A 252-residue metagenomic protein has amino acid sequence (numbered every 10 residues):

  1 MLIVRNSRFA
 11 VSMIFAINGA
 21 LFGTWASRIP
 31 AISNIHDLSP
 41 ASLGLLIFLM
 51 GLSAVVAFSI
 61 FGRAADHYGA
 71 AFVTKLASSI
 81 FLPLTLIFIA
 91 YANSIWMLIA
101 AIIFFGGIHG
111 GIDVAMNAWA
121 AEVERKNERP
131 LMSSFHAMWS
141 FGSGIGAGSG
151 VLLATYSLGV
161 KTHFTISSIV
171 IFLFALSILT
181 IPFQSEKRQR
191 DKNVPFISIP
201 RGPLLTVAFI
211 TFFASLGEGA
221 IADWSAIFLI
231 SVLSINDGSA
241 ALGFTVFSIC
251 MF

Functional and structural regions predicted by a protein language model:
M1-R5, I181-A208: Juxtamembrane intracellular "pre-TM" segments in multi-pass secondary transporters
L2-P30, N34, I103-F104, R201-G217: Pair of pore-lining "gating" transmembrane helices in MFS-fold secondary transporters
S27-A41, D223-S239: Short amphipathic helix-loop junctions that connect adjacent transmembrane helices in Major Facilitator Superfamily/SLC
L38-L49, P130-F135, S234-F247: Loop-to-transmembrane helix entry
L45-R63, T245-F252: Central cavity-lining transmembrane alpha-helices of secondary-active solute carriers, predominantly the Major
V56-W96: Conserved MFS/SLC helix-loop-helix module at the cytosolic interface between two early adjacent transmembrane helices
I102-A137: Cytoplasmic helix-loop-helix junction between adjacent transmembrane helices in 12-TM secondary transporters
T162-T180: Symmetry-related core transmembrane helices of the 12-TM Major Facilitator Superfamily/SLC fold
